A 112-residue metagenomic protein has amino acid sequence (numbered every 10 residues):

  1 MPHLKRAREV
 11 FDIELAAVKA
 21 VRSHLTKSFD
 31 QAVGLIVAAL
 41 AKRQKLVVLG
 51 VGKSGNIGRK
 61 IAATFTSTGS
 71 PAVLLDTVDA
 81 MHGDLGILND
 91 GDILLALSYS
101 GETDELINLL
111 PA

Functional and structural regions predicted by a protein language model:
M1-Q44: An N-terminal, well-structured beta->alpha segment
V37-A41, K45-A112: Glycine-rich phosphate-binding loops that contact phosphosugars or nucleotide phosphates
